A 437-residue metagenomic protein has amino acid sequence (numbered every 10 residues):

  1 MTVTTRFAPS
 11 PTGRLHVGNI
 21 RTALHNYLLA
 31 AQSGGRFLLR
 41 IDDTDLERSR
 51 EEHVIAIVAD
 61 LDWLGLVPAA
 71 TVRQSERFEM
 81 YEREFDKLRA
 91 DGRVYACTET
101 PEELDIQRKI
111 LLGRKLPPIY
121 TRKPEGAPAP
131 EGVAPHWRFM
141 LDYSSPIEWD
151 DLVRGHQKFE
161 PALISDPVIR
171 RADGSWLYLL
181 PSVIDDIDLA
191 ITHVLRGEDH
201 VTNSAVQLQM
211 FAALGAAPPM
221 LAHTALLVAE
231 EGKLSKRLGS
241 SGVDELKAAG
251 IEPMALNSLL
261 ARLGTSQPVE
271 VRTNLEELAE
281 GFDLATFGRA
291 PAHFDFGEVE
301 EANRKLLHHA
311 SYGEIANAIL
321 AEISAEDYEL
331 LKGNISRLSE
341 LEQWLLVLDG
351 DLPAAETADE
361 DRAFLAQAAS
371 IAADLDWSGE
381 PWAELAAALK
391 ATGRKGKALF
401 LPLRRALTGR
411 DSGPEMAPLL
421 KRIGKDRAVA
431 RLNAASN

Functional and structural regions predicted by a protein language model:
M1-L116, N203-A216: N-terminal Rossmann-like or analogous alpha/beta NTP/dinucleotide-binding catalytic cores that position adenine
M1-R6, V243, E276-F282, N317 (+2 more regions): Short amphipathic alpha-helical segments and their helix-coil junctions
F7-P11, I41-D43, I184, D188 (+2 more regions): Short, histidine-centered active-site or binding-site loop motifs used for metal coordination, general acid-base
H16, N26, I57, L88 (+9 more regions): Residue-level signal for inorganic ion chemistry
P68-A69, Y95-A96, P218, P253 (+2 more regions): Residue-level detector of short coil/turn "hinge" positions at structural boundaries
A96, T100-H223, V228-L234, G242 (+1 more regions): Active-site cores that bind ATP or allylic diphosphates and position pyrophosphate for catalysis
L214-P353, T408-N437: Catalytic adenosine-cofactor/nucleotide-binding cores of aminoacyl-tRNA synthetases and other
Y312, A358-L407, D411: C-terminal accessory/binding modules appended to enzymatic or scaffolding proteins
